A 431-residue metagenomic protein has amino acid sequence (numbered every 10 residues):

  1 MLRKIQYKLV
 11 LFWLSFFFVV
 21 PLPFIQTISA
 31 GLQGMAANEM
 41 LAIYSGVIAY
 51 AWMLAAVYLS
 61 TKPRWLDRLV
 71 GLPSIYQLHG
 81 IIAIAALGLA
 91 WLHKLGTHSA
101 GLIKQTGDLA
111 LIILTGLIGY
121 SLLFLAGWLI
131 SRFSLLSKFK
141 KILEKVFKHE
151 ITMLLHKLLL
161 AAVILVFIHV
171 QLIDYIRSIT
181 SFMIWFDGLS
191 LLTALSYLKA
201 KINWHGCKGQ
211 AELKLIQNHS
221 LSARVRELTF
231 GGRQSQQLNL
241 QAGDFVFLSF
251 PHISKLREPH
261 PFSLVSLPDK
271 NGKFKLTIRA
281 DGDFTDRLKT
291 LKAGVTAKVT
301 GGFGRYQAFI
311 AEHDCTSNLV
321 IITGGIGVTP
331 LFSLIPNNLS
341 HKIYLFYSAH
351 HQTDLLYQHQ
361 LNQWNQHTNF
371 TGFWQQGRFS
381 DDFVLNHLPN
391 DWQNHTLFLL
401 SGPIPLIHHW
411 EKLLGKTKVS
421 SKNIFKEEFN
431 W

Functional and structural regions predicted by a protein language model:
M1-F16: N-terminal membrane topogenic signal
F12, G46, Y50, R64-K201 (+2 more regions): FNR/FR-type flavoprotein reductase catalytic core
F12-A30, V57-L59: Alpha-helical transmembrane segments of multi-pass membrane proteins
S29-M40, D187-K208, N239-P259: Extended boundary segments
Q33-M35, V57-S60, F133-S137: Short, motif-level signal for alpha-helix interfacial/capping segments enriched in acidic residues and aromatics/proline
A36-A51: Loop-to-helix transition at the N-terminal end of transmembrane alpha-helices
A55-D67: Juxtamembrane transmembrane-helix termini
C207-K298, A349-H351, N362: Ferredoxin-reductase
